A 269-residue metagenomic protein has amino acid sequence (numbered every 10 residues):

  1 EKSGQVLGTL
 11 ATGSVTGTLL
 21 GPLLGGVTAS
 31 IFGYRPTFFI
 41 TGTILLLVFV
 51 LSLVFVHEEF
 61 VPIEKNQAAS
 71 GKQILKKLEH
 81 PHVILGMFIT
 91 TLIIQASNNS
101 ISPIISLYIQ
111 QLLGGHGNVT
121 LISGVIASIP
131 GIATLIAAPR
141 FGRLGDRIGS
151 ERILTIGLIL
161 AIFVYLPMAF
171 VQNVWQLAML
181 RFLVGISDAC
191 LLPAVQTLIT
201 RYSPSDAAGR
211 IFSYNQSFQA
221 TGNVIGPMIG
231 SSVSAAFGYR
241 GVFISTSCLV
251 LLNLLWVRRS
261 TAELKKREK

Functional and structural regions predicted by a protein language model:
E1, C190-S203: Intracellular juxtamembrane helix-capping segments at the cytosolic ends of symmetry-related transmembrane helices
E1-S14, T197-L198: Cytoplasmic helix-loop-helix junction between adjacent transmembrane helices in 12-TM secondary transporters
T18-L19, G131-P139, N223-V224: Residue-level signature of mid-helix packing/kink "hotspots" within the transmembrane helices of 12-pass Major
G42, R152-P167: Structural signature of the two symmetry-related core transmembrane helices
T43-P62, N253-T261: C-terminal membrane-cytosol helix-exit motif in multi-pass small-molecule transporters
H57-M87, K269: Juxtamembrane intracellular "pre-TM" segments in multi-pass secondary transporters
P81-S100, F182: Pair of pore-lining "gating" transmembrane helices in MFS-fold secondary transporters
I104-L121: Short amphipathic helix-loop junctions that connect adjacent transmembrane helices in Major Facilitator Superfamily/SLC
